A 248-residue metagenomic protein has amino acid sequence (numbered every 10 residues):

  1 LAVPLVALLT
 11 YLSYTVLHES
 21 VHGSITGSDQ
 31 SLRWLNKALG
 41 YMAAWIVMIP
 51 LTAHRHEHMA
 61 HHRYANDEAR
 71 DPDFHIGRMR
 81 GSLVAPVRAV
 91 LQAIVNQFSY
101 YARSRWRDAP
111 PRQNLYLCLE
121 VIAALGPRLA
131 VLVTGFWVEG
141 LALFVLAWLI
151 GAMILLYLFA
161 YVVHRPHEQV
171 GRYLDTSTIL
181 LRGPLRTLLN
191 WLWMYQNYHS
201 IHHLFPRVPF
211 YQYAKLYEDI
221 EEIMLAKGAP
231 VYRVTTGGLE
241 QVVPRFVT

Functional and structural regions predicted by a protein language model:
L1-A7, V16, Y41-L146, R207-T248: Non-catalytic, topology-defining segments of multipass membrane proteins
L1-N36: N-terminal entry module detector
A7-S20, P50, H54, L146-R172: Transmembrane alpha-helical segments that form the membrane-embedded catalytic/substrate-channel core of multi-pass
L8, L185-Q196: Long helical/loop segments within the catalytic core of UDP-sugar-dependent glycosyltransferases, especially the large
Y14-G23, H54-D67, F159-P166, L192-V208: Histidine-centered catalytic micro-motifs
G23-M48, A69-S82, G171-R186: Juxtamembrane helix-capping/reentrant segments at transmembrane boundaries
A109-R112, V145, E168-L181: Membrane-helix boundary/juxtamembrane motif in polytopic membrane proteins
